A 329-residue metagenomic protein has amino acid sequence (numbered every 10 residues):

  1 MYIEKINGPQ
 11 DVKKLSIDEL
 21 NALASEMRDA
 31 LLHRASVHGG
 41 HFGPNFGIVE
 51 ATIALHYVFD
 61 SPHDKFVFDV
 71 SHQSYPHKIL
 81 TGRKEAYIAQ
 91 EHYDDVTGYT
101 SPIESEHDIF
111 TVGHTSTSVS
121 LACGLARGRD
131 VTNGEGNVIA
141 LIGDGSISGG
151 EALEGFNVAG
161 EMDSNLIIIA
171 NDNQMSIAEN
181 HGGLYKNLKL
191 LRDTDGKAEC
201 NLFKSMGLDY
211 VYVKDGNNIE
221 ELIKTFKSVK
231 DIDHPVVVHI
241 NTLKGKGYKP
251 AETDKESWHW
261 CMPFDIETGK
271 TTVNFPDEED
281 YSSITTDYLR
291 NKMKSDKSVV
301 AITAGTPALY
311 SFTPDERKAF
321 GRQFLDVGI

Functional and structural regions predicted by a protein language model:
M1-T81, K204-L222, V236-H239: N-terminal amphipathic, basic-rich helices that act as targeting or association modules
I3-I6, L80, Q90, Y99 (+6 more regions): Short clusters of hydrophobic/aromatic residues that line enzyme substrate/ligand-binding pockets
G8-K13, L32-G40, E104-F110, L208-V211 (+4 more regions): Glycine- and acidic
H41-M162, Y281, K297-P314, R322: Cofactor-binding active-site loop characterized by glycine-rich and histidine/acidic residues
G47, S71, G245-Y248, G328-I329: Glycine-centered small-residue hotspots that permit tight backbone geometry or close packing
D60-S61, D231-I232, K292-S295: Flexible, charged surface loops at secondary-structure boundaries
K65, Y248-I329: Non-catalytic terminal/interface segments that mediate subunit docking, oligomerization, and allosteric communication
D108-D265, K270-E278, S282-D287: Glycine-rich ThDP/TPP pyrophosphate-binding loop and its adjacent helix/strand module within ThDP-dependent enzymes
